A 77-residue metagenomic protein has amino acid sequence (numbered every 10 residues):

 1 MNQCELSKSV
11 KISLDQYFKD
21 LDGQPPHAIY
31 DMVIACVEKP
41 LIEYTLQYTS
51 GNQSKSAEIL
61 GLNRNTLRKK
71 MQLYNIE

Functional and structural regions predicted by a protein language model:
M1-E5, I12-S13, K19, Q24-E77: Bacterial C-terminal helix-turn-helix
